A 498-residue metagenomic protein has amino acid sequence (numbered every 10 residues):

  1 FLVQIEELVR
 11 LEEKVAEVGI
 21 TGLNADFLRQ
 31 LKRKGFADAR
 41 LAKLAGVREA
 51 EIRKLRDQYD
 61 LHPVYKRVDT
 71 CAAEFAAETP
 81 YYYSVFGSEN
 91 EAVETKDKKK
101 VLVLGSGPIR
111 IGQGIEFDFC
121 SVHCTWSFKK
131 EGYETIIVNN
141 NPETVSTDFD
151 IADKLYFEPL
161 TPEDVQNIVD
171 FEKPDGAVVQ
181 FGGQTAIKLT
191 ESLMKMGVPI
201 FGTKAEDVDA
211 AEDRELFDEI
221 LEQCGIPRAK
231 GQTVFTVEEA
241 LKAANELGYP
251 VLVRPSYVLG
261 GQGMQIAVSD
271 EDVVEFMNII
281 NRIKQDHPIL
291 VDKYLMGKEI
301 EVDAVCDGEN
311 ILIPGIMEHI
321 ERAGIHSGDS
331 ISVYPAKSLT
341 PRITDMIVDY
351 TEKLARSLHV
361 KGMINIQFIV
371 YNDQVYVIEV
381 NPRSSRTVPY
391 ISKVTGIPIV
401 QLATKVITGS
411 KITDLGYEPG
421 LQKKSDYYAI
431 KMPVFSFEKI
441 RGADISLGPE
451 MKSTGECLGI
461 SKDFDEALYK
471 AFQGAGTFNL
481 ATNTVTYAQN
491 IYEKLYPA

Functional and structural regions predicted by a protein language model:
F1-F27, L31-G35, E49, Q58-P63 (+12 more regions): ATP-dependent carboxylate activation and anion-phosphoryl transfer catalytic cores that bind Mg-ATP to form
R40-E91: C-terminal amphipathic alpha-helical interaction region
F86-K96, T125-K130, V237, L241: Short amphipathic alpha-helices and their capping/turn segments at secondary-structure boundaries
I111-G114, V208, T387-I391: A generic structural signal for short coil/turn motifs at secondary-structure boundaries
D175-F181: Periplasmic-binding protein-like
T203-M264: A conserved helix-loop-beta module that forms one wall/lid of the active-site cleft in ATP-utilizing catalytic domains
